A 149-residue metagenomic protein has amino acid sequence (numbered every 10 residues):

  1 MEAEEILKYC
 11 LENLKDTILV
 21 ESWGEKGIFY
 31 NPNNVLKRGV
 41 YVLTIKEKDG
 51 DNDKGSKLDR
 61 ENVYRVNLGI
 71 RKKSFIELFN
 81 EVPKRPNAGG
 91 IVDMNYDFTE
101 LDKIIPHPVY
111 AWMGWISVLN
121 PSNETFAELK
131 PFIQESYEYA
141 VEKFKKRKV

Functional and structural regions predicted by a protein language model:
M1-V149: Charge-dense, helix-prone N-terminal extensions
